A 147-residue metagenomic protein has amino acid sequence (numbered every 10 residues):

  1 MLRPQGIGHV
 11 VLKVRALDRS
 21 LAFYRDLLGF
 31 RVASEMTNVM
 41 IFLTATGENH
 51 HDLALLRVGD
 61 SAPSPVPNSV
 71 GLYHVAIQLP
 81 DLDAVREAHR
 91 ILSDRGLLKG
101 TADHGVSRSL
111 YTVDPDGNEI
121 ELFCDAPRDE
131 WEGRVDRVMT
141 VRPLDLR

Functional and structural regions predicted by a protein language model:
M1, H89-R147: Vicinal oxygen chelate
M1, T44, P63-V66, G100: Short, flexible, glycine/charge-rich loop motifs used to bind or transfer phosphoryl groups or to couple energy/partner
L2, L12-R57: Core segments of cupin and vicinal oxygen chelate
G6-R15, P63-I91, R108-N118: Vicinal oxygen chelate
S20, Y24, V75, L92: Hydrophobic pocket/interface hotspot
T44, A54-L56, A76, V113 (+1 more regions): Residues in well-ordered beta-strands of folded domains
